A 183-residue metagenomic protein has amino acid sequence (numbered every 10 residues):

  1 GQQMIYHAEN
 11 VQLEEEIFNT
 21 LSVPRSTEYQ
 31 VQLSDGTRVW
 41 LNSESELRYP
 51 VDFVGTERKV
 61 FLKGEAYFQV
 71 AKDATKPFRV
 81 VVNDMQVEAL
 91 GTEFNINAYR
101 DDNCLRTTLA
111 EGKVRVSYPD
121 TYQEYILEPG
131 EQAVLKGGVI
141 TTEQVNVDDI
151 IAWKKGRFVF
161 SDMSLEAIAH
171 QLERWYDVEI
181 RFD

Functional and structural regions predicted by a protein language model:
G1-D183: A residue-level detector for the "anchor" residue at the start of short, highly conserved motifs
